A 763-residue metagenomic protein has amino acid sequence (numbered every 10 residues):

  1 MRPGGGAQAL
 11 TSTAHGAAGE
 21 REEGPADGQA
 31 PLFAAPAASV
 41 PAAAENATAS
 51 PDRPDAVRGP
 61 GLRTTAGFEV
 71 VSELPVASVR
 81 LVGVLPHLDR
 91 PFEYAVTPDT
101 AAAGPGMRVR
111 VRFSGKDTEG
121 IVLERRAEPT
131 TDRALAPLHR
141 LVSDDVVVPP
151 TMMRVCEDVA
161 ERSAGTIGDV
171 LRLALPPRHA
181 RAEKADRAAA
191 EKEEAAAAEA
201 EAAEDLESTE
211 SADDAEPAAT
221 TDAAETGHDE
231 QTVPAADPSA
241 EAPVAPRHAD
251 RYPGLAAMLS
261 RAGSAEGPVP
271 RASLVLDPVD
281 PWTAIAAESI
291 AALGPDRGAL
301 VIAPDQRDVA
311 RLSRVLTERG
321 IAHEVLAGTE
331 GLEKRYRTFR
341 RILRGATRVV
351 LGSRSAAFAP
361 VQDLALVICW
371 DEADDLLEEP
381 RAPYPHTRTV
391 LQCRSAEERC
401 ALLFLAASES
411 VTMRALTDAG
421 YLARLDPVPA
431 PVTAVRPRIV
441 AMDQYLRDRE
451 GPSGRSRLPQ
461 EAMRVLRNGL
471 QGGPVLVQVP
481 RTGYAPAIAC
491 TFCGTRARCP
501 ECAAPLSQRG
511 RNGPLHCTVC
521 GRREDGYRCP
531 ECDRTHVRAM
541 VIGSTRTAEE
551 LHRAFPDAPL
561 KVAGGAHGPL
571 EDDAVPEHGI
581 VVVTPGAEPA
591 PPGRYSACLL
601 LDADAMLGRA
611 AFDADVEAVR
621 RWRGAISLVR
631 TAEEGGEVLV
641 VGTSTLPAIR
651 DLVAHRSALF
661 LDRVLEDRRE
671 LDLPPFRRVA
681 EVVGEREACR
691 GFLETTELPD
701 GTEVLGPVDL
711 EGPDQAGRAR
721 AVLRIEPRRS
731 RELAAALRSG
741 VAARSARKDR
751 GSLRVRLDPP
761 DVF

Functional and structural regions predicted by a protein language model:
M1-I439, Q444-E450, N468-L470, P589 (+8 more regions): Accessory, non-ATPase domains that flank or precede helicase/AAA+ motor cores in DNA-metabolism machines
R21-E22, L32, R108, R464-N468 (+4 more regions): C-terminal helicase module of SF1/SF2 nucleic-acid helicases/translocases
D145-P149, A245, A249, V279-D280 (+10 more regions): Conserved phosphate/pyrophosphate-binding and hydrolysis machinery centered on Walker-type P-loop NTPases, extending
I302, A406, T518, L639-V641: Active-site-adjacent beta-strand anchor residues
A419-E501, A654-R656: Conserved helicase motor core of P-loop NTPases
R457, V465-R553: Cys/His-rich short segments
